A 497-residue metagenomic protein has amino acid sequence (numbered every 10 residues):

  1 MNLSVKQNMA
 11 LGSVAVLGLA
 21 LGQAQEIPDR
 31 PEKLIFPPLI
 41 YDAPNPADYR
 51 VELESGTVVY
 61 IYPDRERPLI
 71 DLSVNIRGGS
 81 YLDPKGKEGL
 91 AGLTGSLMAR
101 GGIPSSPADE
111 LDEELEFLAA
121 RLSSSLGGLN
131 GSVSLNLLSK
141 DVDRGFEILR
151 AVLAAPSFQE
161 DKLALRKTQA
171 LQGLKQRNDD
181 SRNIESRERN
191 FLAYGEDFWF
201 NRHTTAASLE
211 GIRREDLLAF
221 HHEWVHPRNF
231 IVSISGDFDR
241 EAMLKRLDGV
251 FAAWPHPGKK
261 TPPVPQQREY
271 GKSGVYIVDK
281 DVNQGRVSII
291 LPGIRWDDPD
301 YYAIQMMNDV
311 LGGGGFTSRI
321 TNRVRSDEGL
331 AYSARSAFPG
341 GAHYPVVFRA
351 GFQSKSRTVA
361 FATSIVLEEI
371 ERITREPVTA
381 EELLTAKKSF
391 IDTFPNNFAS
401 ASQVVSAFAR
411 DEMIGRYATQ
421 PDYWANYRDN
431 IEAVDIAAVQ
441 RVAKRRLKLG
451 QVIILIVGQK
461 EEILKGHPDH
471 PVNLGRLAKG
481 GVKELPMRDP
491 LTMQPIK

Functional and structural regions predicted by a protein language model:
E26-L34, I231-R295, G458-E462, G466-K497: An aromatic/glycine/proline-enriched structural segment found at the starts of mature extracellular/organellar domains
E26-P31, S106, E110-F220, Q266 (+3 more regions): Acidic/histidine-enriched segments that form metal/cofactor-coordinating and catalytic pocket/exosite environments
R30-V51, G173, N190-F230, P262-Q267 (+3 more regions): Histidine-acidic residue clusters that define the catalytic metal-binding segment of zinc metallopeptidase domains
P37, Y41-S73: Mature N-terminal segment immediately following signal peptide/propeptide cleavage in secreted/periplasmic
G56, V74, G92-T94, L115 (+16 more regions): Buried hydrophobic packing residues in well-ordered domains
S73-N136, D179, W199-H203, G314-Y332 (+1 more regions): M16/MPP (pitrilysin/insulinase) zinc-metallopeptidase core fold and M16-derived inactive scaffolds
R100-S106, L135-K167, G314-G315, G340-F398 (+2 more regions): M16/insulysin-pitrilysin zinc metalloprotease superfamily fold
Q169-E188, Q266-G285, N322-A331, E376-D429 (+3 more regions): Short acidic/His-enriched helical or mixed secondary-structure segments at domain edges of catalytic enzymes and some
